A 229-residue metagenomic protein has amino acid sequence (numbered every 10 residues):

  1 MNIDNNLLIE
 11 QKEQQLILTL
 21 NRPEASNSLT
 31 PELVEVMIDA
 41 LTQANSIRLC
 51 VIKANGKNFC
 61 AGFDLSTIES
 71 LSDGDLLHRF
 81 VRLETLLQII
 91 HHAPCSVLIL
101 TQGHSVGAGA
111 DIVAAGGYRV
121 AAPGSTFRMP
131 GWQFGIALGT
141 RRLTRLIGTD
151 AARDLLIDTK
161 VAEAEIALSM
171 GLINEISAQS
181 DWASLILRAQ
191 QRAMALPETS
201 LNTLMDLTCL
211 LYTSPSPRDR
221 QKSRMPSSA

Functional and structural regions predicted by a protein language model:
M1-N55: Conserved CoA-thioester-binding segment of acyl-CoA-metabolizing enzymes
L7, Q88-E198: Crotonase-fold acyl-CoA enzyme core
L18, I52, D64, I112-A114 (+2 more regions): Hydrophobic/aromatic residues within transmembrane alpha-helices of multi-pass small-molecule transporters
A40, R82-A93: Catalytic-core regions built around general acid/base machinery
S46, A54-L86: Glycine- (often His-adjacent) and acidic-residue-rich active-site loop that binds/positions the CoA thioester
L155-L156, L204-T208: Short alpha-helical scaffolding segments that buttress acidic/His motifs in well-ordered protein cores
Y212-D219: Conserved small/polar residues in nucleotide/adenosyl-binding loops
